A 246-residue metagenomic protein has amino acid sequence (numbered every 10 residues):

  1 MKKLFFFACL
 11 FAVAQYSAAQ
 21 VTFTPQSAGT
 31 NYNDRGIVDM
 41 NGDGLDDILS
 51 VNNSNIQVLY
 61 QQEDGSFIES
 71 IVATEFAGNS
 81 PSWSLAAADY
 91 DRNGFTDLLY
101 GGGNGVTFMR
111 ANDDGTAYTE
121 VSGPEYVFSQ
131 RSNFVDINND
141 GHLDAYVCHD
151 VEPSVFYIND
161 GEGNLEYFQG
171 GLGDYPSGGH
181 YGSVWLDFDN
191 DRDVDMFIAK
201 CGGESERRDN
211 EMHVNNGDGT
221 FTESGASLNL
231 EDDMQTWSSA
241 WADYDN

Functional and structural regions predicted by a protein language model:
L4-V13: Sec-dependent N-terminal signal peptides
A19-N33, Y60-S80, M109-V127, I158-G178 (+1 more regions): Blade-edge motifs of beta-propeller repeat domains
N31-G42, S82-R92, Q130-N139, I158 (+3 more regions): Beta-propeller blade termini
I48-N52, L98-G102, A145-H149, M196-K200: Hydrophobic beta-strand segments that make up the repeating blades of beta-propeller and related beta-repeat
N53-Y60: Beta-propeller domains
N55, G105, E152, G202-S205: Short glycine/acidic-enriched loop and turn motifs that connect beta-strands
S80-M109, F128-V135, L143, H149: A generic tandem-repeat structural signature
